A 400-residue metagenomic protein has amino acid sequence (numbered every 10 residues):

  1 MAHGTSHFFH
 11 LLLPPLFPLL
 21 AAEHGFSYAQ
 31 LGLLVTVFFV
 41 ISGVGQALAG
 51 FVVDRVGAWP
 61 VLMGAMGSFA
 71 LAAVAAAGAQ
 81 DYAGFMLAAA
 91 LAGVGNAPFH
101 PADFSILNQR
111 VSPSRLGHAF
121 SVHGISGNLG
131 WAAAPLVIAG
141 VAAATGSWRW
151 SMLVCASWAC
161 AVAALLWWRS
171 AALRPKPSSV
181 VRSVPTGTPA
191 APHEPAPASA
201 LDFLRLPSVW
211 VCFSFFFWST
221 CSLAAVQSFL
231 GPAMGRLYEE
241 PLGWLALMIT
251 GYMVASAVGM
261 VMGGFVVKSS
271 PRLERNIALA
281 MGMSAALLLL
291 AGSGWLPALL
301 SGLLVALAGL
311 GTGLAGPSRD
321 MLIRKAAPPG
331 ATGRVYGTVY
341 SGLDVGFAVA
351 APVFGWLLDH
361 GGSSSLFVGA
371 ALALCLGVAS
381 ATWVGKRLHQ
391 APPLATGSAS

Functional and structural regions predicted by a protein language model:
L11, F39-A47, A132, M253-A257 (+2 more regions): Residue-level signature of mid-helix packing/kink "hotspots" within the transmembrane helices of 12-pass Major
L13-P14, S208-M253: Extracytoplasmic gate region of multi-pass secondary transporters
V44-Q80: Conserved MFS/SLC helix-loop-helix module at the cytosolic interface between two early adjacent transmembrane helices
G45-G57, M260-R272, L358-D359: Helix-to-loop junctions at the C-terminal end of transmembrane segments in multipass secondary transporters
R55-A65, S269-M281: Cytoplasmic membrane-interface "Motif A"-like loop-to-helix N-cap segments of 12-TM Major Facilitator Superfamily
A88-G127: Cytoplasmic helix-loop-helix junction between adjacent transmembrane helices in 12-TM secondary transporters
W150-W167, F367-T382: Symmetry-related core transmembrane helices of the 12-TM Major Facilitator Superfamily/SLC fold
L273-R319: C-terminal transmembrane helical hairpin of 12-TM major facilitator-type secondary transporters
